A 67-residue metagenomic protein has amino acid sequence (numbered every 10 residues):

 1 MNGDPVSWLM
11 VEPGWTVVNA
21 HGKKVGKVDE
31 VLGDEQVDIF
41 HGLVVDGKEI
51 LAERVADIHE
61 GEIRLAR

Functional and structural regions predicted by a protein language model:
M1-R67: Peripheral interaction segments used for macromolecular assembly
